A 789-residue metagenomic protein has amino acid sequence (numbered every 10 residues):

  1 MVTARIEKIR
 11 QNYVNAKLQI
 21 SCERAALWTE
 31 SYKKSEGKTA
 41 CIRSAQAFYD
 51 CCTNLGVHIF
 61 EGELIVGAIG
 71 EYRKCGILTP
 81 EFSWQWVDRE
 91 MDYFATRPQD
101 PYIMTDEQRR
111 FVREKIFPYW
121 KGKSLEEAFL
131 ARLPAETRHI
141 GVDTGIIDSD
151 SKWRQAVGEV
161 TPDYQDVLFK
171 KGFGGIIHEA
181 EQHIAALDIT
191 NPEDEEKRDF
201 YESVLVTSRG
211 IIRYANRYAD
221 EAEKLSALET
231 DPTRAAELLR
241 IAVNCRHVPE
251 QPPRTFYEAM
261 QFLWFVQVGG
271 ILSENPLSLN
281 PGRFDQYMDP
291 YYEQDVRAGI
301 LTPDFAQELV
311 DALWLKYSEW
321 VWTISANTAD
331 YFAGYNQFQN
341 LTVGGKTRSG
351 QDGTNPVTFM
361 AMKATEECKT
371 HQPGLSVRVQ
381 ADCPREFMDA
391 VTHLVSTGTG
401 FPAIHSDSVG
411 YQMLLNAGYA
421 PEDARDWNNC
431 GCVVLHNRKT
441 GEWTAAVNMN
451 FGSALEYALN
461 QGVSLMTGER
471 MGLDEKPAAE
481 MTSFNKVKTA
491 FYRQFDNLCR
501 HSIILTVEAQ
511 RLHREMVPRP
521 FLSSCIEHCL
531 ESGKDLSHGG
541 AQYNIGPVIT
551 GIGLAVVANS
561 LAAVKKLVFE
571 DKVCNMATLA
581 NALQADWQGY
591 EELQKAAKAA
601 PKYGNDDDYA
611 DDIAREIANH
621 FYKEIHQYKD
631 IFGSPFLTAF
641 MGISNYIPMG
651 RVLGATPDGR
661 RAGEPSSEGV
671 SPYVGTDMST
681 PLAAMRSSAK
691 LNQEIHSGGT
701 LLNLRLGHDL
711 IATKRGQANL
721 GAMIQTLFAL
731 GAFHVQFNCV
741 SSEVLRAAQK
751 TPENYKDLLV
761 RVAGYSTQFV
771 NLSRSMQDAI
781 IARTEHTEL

Functional and structural regions predicted by a protein language model:
V2-V204, T233, E237-R240, V248-L554 (+1 more regions): Conserved catalytic cores of very large enzyme subunits
E202-R213: Extended non-globular scaffold/tether segments
L225-A235: A conserved hydrophobic secondary-structure block that centers on an alpha-helix together with its immediately flanking
C245: Cofactor-pocket helix-loop regions in the catalytic cores of large enzyme subunits
